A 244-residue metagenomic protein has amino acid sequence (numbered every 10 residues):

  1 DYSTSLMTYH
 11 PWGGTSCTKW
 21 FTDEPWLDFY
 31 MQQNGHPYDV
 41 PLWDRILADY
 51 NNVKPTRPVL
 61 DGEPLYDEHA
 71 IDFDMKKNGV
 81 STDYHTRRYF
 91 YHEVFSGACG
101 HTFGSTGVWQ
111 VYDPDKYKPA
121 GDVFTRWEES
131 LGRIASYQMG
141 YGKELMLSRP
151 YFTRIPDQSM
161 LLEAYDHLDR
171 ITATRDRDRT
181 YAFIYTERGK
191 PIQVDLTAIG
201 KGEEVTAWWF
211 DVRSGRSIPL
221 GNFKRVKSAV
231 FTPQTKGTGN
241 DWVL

Functional and structural regions predicted by a protein language model:
D1, V243-L244: Short, intrinsically disordered, charge-balanced linker/junction segments flanking boundaries in proteins
D1-Y91: Substrate-binding/catalytic cleft of secreted carbohydrate-active enzymes, primarily glycoside hydrolases
P58, Y66-H69, T82-G221, Q234-V243: Aromatic- and carboxylate-lined catalytic core of secreted/periplasmic carbohydrate-active enzymes
V226: Catalytic core of carbohydrate-active enzymes
A229-F231: Short strand-edge motifs at loop-to-beta-strand transitions and within beta-strands of extracellular beta-rich domains
